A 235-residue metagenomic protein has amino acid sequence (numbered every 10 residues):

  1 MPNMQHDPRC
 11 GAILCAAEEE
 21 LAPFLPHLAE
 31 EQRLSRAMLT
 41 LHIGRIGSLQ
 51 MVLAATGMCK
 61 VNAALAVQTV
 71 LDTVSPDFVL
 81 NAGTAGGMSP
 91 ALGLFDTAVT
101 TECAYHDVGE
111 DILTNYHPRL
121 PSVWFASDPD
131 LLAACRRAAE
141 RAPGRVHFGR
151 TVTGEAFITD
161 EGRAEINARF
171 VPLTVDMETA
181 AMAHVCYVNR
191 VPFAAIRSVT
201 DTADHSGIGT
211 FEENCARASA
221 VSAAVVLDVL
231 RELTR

Functional and structural regions predicted by a protein language model:
M1-D7: N-terminal hydrophobic/helix-forming segments and targeting peptides
D7-G11, S35-R235: Glycine-rich phosphate- or other oxyanion-binding loops that anchor nucleotides, phosphorylated ligands
P8-L28: Short, conserved "active-site rim" segments that organize catalytic pockets and cofactor/ligand binding
L21-A22, R33-R36: Short linear S-[DN]-x-LW-Φ motif typified by the pepsin-like aspartic protease active-site region
P26-A29, E102-A104: A generic structural signal for secondary-structure junctions that act as hinges or helix/strand caps at the edges
L28-E30, T69-V70: Short, solvent-exposed amphipathic alpha-helical segments in soluble enzyme and RNA/protein-processing domains
